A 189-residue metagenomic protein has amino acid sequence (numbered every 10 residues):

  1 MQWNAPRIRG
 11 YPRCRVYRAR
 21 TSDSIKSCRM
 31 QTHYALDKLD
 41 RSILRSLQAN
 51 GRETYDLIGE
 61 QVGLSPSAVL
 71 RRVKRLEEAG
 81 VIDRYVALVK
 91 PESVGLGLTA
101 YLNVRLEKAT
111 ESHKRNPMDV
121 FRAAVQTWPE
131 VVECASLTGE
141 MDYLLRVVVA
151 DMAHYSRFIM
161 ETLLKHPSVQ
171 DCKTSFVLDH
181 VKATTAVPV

Functional and structural regions predicted by a protein language model:
Q2-V189: A compositional/biophysical signature of low hydrophobicity enriched in polar/charged and small residues
